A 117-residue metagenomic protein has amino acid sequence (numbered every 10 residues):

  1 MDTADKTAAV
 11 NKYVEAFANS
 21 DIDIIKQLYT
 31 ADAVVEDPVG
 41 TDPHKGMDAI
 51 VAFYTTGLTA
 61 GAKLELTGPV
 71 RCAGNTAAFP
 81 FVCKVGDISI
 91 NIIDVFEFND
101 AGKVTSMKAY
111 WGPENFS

Functional and structural regions predicted by a protein language model:
D2, V51-S117: A beta-strand edge to alpha-helix "cap/lid" segment located at domain peripheries
T3, E15, I22-G74: A solvent-exposed, acidic/Ser-Thr-rich amphipathic alpha-helical stretch
A4-A8: Alpha-helix N-cap/N′ positions at the starts of helices
A9-A16: Solvent-exposed, amphipathic alpha-helical segments
